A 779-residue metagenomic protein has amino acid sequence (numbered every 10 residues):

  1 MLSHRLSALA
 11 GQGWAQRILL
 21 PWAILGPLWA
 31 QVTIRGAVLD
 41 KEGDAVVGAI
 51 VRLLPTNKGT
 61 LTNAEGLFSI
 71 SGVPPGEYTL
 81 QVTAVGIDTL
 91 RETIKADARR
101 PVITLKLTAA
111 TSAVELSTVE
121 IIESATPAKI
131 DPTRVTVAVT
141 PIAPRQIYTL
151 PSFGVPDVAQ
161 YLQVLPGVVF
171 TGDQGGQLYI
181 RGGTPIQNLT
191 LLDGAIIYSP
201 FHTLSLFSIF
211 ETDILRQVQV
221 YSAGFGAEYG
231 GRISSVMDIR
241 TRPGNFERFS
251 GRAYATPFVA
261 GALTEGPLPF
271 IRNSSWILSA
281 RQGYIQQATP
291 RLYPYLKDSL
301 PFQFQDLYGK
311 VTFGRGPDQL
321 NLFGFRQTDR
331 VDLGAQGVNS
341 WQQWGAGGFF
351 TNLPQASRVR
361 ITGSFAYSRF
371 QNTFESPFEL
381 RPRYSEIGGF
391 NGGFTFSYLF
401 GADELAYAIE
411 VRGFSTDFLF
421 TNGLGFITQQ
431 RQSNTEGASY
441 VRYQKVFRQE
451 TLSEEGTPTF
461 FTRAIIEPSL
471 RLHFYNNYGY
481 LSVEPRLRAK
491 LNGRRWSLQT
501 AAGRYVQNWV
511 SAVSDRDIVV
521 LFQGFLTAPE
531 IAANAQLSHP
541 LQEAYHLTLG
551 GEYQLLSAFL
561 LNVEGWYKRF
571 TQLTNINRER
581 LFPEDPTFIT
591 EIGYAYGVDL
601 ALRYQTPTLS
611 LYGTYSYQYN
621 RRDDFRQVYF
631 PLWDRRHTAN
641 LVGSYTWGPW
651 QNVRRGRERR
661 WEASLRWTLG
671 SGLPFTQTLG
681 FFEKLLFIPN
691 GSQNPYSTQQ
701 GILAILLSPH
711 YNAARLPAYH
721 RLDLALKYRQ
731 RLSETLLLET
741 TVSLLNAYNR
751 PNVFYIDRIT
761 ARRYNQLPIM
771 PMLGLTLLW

Functional and structural regions predicted by a protein language model:
R35, F258-Q282, Y295-R330, A335-Y367 (+1 more regions): Transmembrane beta-barrel wall of Gram-negative outer-membrane proteins
L39, D44, A49-L54, T83-V85 (+3 more regions): Short, acidic, small-residue-rich periplasmic hinge/interaction motif at the N-terminus of Gram-negative outer-membrane
T56-L67: Short, acidic Ser/Thr/Gly-rich low-complexity loop/linker segments typical of extracellular and cell-surface proteins
E120-F225, V236, R242-P243: Periplasmic N-terminal accessory/gating domains of Gram-negative outer-membrane beta-barrel systems
Q303, G656-W661, T668-I702, L716-D723 (+1 more regions): C-terminal beta-signal and adjacent terminal beta-strands/loops of Gram-negative outer-membrane beta-barrel proteins
Q371, G493-L547, G565-D585, R666-L679 (+1 more regions): Surface-exposed extracellular loop regions of Gram-negative outer-membrane beta-barrel proteins, predominantly
G389-G393, Q430-Y440, Q536-P540, H546 (+4 more regions): Outer membrane beta-barrel strand-and-loop segments of large Gram-negative receptors, especially TonB-dependent
W566-R569, F588-G672: Gram-negative outer-membrane beta-barrel transporters
